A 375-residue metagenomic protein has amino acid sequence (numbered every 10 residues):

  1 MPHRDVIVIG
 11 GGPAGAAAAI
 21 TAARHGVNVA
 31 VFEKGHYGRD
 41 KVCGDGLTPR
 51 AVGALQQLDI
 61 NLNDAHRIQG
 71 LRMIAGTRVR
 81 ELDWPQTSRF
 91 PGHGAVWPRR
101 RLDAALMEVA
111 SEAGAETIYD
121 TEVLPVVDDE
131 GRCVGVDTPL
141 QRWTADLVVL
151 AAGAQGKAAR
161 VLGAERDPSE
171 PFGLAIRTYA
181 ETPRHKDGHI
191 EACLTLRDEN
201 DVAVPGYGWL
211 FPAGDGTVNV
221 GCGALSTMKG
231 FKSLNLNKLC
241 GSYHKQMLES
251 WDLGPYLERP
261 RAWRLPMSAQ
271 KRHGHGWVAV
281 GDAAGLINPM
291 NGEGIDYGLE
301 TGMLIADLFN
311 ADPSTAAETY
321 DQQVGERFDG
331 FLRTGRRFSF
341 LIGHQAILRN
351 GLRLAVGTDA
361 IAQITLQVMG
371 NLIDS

Functional and structural regions predicted by a protein language model:
R4-A30: N-terminal Rossmann-like FAD-binding beta1-loop-alpha1 element of flavoenzymes
A14, Y37, Q155: Conserved Rossmann-like nucleotide-cofactor binding loop
A23-C43: Glycine-rich FAD pyrophosphate-binding loop
V52-A105: A conserved beta-strand/loop capping segment in the N-terminal third of enzymes that catalyze redox or closely related
A104, Y119-T121, R261: Short loop/edge segments at beta-strand edges and connector loops that shape dinucleotide/nucleotide cofactor-binding
V109-E249: Predominantly flavin-linked oxidoreductase catalytic cores and closely associated redox partners
S226-F309, S314: FAD/FMN-dependent oxidoreductases across multiple families
D307-S375: C-terminal helical "tail/cap" subdomain of flavin- and related membrane-associated enzymes
